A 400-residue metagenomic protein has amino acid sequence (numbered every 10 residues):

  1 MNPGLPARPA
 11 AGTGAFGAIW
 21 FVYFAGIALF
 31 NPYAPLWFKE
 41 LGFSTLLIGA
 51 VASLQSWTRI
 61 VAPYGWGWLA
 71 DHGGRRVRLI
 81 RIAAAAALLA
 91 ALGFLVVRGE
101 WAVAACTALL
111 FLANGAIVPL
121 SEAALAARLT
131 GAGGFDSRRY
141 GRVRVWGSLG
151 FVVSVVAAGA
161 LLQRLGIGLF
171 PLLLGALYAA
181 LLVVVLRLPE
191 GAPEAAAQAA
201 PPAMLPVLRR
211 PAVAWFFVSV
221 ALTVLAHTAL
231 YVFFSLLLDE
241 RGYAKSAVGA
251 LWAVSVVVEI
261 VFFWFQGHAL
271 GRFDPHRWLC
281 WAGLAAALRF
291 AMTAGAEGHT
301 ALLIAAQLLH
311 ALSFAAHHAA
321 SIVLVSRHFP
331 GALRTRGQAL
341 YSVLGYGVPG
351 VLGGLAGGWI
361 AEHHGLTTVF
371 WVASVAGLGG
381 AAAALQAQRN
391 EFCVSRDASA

Functional and structural regions predicted by a protein language model:
N2-A10, L188-L222: Juxtamembrane intracellular "pre-TM" segments in multi-pass secondary transporters
P6-S56, V213-L251: Helix-loop boundary and gating motifs at the non-cytosolic
F21, A90, E100-V118, A221 (+1 more regions): Hydrophobic core of transmembrane alpha-helices in multi-pass small-molecule transporters, especially MFS/SLC-type
V61-R75, L162, V261-P275, A361-E362: Helix-to-loop junctions at the C-terminal end of transmembrane segments in multipass secondary transporters
V61-V97: Conserved MFS/SLC helix-loop-helix module at the cytosolic interface between two early adjacent transmembrane helices
R78-L92, R277-M292: Structural signature of the two symmetry-related core transmembrane helices
A108-W146: Cytoplasmic helix-loop-helix junction between adjacent transmembrane helices in 12-TM secondary transporters
L169-L186, T368-Q386: Symmetry-related core transmembrane helices of the 12-TM Major Facilitator Superfamily/SLC fold
